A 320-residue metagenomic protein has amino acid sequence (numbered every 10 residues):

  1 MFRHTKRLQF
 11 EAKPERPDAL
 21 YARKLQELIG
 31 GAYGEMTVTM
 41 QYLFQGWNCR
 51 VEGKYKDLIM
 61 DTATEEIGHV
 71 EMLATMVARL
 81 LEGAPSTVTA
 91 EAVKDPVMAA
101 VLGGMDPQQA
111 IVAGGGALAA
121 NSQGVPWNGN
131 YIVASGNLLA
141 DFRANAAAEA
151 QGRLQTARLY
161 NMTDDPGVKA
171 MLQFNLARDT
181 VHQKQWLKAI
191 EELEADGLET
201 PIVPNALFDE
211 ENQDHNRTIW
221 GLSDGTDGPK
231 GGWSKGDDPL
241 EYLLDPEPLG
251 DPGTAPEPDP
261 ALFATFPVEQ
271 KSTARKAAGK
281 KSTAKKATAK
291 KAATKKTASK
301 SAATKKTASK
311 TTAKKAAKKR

Functional and structural regions predicted by a protein language model:
M1-K276: Non-heme di-metal
T273-A317: Low-complexity, polybasic segments enriched for Lys interleaved with small residues
